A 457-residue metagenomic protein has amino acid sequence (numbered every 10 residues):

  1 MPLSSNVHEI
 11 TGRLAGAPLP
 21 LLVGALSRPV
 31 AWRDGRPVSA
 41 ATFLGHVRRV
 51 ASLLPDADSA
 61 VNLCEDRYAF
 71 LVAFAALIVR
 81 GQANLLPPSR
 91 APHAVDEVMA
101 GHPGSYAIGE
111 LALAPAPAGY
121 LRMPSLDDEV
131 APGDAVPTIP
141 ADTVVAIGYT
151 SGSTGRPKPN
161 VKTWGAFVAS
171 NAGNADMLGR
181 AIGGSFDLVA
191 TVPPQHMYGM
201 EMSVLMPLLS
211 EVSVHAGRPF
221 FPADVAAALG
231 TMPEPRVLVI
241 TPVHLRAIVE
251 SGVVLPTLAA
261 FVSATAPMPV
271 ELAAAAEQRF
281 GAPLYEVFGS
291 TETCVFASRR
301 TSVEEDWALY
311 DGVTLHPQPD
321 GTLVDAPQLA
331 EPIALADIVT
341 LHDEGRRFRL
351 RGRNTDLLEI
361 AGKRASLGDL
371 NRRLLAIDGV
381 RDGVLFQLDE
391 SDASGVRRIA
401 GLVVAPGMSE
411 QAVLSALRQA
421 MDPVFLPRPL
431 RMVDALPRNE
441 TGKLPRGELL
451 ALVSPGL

Functional and structural regions predicted by a protein language model:
V7-S27, E65, D128-Y149, A181-L188: Conserved pre-ATP/AMP-binding loop-to-beta segment of ANL
V7-T11, P18-P20, G24-P55, K162-G165: Conserved AMP-binding/adenylate-forming core of the ANL superfamily
G12, G101-L111, V161-M177, G183-A247 (+1 more regions): AMP-binding/adenylate-forming
P37-S39, P137, V145-A172: Conserved AMP-binding A3 loop
A51-R90, S185-P194, R364: Conserved AMP-binding/adenylate-forming
E250-E304: Gly/Ser/Thr-rich phosphate-binding loop
A336-F425: AMP-binding/adenylate-forming catalytic core of the ANL superfamily
L358, A400-L402, A416-L457: Conserved C-terminal "lid"/linker of ANL adenylate-forming enzymes
